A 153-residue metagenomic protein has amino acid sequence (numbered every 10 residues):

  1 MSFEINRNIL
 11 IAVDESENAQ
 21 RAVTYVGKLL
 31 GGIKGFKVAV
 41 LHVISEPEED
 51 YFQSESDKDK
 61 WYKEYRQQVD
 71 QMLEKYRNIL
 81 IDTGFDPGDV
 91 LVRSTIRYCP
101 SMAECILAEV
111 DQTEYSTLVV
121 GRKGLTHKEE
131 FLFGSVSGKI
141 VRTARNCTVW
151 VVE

Functional and structural regions predicted by a protein language model:
M1-E4, I81-T117, G138: Structural beta-alpha unit
S2-D59: Small/aliphatic-rich secondary-structure junction motif
A22, M72-R77: Short, well-ordered amphipathic alpha-helical segments that serve as non-catalytic structural scaffolds within diverse
Y25-L29, I79, A108-E109: A generic secondary-structure signal
A39-L41, L91-T95, W150: General small-molecule cofactor/ligand-binding pocket signal
K58-Q71: A short acidic, glycine-rich active-site loop that binds or catalyzes chemistry on phosphate/adenosine moieties
V110-E153: Gly/Ser-rich helix-loop-strand patches that form or flank binding pockets for ribonucleotide-derived cofactors
